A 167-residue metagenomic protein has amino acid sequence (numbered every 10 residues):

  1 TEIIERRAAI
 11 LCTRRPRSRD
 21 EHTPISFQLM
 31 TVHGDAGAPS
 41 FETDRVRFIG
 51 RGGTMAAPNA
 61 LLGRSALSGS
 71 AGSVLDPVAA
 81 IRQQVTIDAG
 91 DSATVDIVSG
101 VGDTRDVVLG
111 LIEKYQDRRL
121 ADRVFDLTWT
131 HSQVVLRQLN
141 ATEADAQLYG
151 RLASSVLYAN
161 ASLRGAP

Functional and structural regions predicted by a protein language model:
T1-A89, A144-A166: Trp/Gly-enriched beta-strand surface patches
I3, D96-L152: Terminal connector regions
R17, S92, T104-D106: Generic "edge-of-domain/loop-turn" microfeature
V85-V101: Short Pro-Gly-centered flexible turn/kink motifs
